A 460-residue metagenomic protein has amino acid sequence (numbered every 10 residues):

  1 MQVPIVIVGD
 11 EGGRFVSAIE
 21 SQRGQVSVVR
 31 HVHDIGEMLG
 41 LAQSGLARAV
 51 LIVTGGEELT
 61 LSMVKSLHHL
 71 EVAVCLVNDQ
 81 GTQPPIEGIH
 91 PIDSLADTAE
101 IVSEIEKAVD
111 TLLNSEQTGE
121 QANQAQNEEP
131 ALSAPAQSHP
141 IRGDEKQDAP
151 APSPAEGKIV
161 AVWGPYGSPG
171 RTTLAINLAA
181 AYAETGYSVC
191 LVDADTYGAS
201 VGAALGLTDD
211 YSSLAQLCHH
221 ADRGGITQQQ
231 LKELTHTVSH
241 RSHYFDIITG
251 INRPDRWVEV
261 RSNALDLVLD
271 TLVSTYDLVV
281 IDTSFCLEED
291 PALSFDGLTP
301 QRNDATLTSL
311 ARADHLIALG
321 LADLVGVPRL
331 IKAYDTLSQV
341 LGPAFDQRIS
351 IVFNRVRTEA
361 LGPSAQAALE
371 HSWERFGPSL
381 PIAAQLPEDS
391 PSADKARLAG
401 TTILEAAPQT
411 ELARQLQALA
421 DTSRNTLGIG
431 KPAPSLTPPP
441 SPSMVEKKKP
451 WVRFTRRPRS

Functional and structural regions predicted by a protein language model:
M1-I159, D209, H219-I226, P328 (+4 more regions): Acidic-aromatic/histidine active-site loop/patch
V50, P91, V279, L316-I317: Short, well-ordered beta-strand core segments
P154-Y197, V201-A204, L265, T271-L272: Walker A/P-loop phosphate-binding motif and the immediately C-terminal alpha-helix
T185-I247, D296-G297, A383: Phosphate-binding loop that captures ATP/GTP phosphates
R223-R302: Cytosolic-facing regulatory segments adjacent to core modules
E259, N263, L267, L278 (+1 more regions): Conserved catalytic-core segment of NTP-binding enzymes
R355-G362, H371-I403, L416: Beta-strand-loop-alpha "switch" segments that mediate conformational coupling across diverse proteins
